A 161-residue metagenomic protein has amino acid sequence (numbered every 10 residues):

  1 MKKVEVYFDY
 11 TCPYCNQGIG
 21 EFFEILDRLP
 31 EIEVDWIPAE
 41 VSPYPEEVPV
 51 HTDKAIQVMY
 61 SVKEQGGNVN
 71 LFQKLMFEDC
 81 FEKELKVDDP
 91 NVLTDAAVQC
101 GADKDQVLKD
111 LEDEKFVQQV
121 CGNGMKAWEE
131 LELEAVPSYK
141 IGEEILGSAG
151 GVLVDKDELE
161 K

Functional and structural regions predicted by a protein language model:
K2-K3, Y7-F8, Y14, I19-P30 (+1 more regions): C-terminal cap of thioredoxin/glutaredoxin-like
E5-Y10, Y14-D95: Structural alpha/beta surface segment adjacent to cysteine/selenocysteine redox centers across thiol/disulfide enzymes
